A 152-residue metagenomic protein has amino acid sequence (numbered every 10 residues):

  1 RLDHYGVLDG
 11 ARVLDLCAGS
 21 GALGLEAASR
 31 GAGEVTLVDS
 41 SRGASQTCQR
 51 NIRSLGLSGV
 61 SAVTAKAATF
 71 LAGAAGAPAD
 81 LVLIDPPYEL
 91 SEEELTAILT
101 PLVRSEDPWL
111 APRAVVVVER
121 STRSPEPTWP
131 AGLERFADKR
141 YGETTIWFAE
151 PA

Functional and structural regions predicted by a protein language model:
R1-A152: Class I S-adenosyl-L-methionine-dependent methyltransferase catalytic core
